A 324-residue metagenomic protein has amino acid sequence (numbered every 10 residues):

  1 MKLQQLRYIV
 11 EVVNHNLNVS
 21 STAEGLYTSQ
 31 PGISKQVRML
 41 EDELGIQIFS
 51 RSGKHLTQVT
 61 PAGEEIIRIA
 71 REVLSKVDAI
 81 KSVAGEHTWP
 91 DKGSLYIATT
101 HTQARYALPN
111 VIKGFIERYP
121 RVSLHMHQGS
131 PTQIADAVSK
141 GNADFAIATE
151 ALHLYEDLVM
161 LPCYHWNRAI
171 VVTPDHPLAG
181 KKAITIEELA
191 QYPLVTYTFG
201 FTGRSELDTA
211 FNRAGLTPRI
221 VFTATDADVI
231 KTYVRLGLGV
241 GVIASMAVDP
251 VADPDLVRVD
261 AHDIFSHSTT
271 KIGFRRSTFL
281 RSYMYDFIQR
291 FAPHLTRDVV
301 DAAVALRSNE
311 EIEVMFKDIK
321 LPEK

Functional and structural regions predicted by a protein language model:
V12-S29: Short helix-boundary/capping micro-motifs
E41-P61: A short LG(V/I)-centered, amphipathic sequence patch enriched for acidic residue(s) preceding the LG motif
H87, N110-G114, T132-R168, V172 (+2 more regions): Short beta-strand-centered segments that line the small-molecule binding cleft or hinge of alpha/beta clamshell
K92-L154, T223-A224: Central regulatory/effector-binding core of bacterial HTH transcription factors
A107, R258-A302, R307: A late-sequence structural motif
S130-A143, T149, G200-V257, L306-E323: Hydrophobic hinge/microswitch elements
Y155-L161, H165-W166, D228-S277: Beta-alpha-beta core module
D157-R168, V172-L194: Flexible hinge/capping segments at coil-to-helix
